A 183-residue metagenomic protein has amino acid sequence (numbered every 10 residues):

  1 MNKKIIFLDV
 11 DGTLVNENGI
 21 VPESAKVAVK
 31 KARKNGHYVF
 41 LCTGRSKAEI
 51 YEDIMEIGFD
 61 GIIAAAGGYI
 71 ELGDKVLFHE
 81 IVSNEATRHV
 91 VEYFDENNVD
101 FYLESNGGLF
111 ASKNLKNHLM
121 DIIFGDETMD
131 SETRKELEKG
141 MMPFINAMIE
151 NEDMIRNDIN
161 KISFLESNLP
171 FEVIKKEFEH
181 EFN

Functional and structural regions predicted by a protein language model:
M1-L8: Non-catalytic pre-domain segments flanking phosphatase-related domains
D9, A65, L165: Conserved residues at the C-terminal ends of beta-strands
N18, S24-E127: Active-site phosphate-binding/coordination module
E104-N183: Conserved acidic, metal-coordinating active-site core of Asp-based, Mg2+-dependent phosphoryl-transfer enzymes
